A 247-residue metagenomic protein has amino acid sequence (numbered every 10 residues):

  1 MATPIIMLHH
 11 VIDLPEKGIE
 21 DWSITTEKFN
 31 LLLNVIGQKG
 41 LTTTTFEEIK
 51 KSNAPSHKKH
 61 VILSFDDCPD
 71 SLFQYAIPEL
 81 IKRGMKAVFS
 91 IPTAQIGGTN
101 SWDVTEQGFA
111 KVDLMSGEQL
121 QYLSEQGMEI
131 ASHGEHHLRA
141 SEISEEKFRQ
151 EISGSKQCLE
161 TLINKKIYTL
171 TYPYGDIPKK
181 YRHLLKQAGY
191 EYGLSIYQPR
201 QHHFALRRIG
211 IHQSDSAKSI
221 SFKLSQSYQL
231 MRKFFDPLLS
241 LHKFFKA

Functional and structural regions predicted by a protein language model:
M1-S64, D70-Y75, E142-A247: C-terminal active-site subregion of NodB/CE4 polysaccharide deacetylases
I6-D13, E129-H137: Histidine-centered catalytic micro-motifs
G37, P78-M85, D113-S132, K186: Acidic (Asp/Glu)-rich catalytic clusters
S64-F65, A131: Generic enzyme active-site microenvironment
D67-P69, Q107-L114: Active-site glycine- and acidic-residue-rich loops that bind and position anionic ligands or nucleotide-like cofactors
C68-D70, A94-G97, H136-L138, I177: Solvent-exposed loop/turn segments at secondary-structure junctions within structured extracellular/periplasmic domains
G84-E106: A short, conserved beta-to-alpha structural element at the edge of catalytic cores that scaffolds binding
S101-K111, H137-E145: Surface-exposed cleft-lining segments at the edges of enzyme active sites
